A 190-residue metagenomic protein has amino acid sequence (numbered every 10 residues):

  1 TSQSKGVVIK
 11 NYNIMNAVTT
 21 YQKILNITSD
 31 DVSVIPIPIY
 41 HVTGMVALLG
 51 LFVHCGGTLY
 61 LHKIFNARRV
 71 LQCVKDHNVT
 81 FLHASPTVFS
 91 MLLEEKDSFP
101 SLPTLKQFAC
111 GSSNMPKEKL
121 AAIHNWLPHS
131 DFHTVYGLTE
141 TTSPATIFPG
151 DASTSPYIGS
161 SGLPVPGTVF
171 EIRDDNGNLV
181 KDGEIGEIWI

Functional and structural regions predicted by a protein language model:
T1-N16, F148: Conserved AMP-binding A3 loop
N11-Y12, I37, H77, S130 (+1 more regions): Structural detector for helix-capping/boundary residues
M15-V32, Y40-T80, E95-K96: Conserved AMP-binding/adenylation subdomain of ANL enzymes
T19, S90, A121-A122, G159: Active-site phosphate/pyrophosphate- and oxyanion-stabilizing loops and adjacent acidic/basic residues in soluble
N66, T87-F89, M115: Alpha-helix capping/helix-boundary segments
V79-A84, L93-P156, V169, G177: Gly/Ser/Thr-rich phosphate-binding loop
G159-V165, L179: Short Gly/Pro-enriched turn/cap motifs at secondary-structure boundaries
E171-I190: Conserved beta-loop-beta connector loops within the AMP-binding
